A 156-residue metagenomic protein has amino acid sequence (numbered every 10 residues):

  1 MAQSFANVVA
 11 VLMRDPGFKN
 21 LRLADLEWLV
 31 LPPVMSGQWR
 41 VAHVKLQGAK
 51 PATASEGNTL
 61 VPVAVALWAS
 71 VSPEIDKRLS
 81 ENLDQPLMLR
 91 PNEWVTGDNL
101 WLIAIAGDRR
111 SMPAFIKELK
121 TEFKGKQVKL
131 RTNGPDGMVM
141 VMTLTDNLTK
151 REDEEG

Functional and structural regions predicted by a protein language model:
M1-L89, E155-G156: Non-catalytic substrate-recognition and accessory regions of acyl/acetyltransferase enzymes
G57, V65-S70, K129-G156: Active-site/acyl-donor-binding loops of N-acyltransferases
D76-N147: Acyl-donor binding region in acyl/amide transferases
